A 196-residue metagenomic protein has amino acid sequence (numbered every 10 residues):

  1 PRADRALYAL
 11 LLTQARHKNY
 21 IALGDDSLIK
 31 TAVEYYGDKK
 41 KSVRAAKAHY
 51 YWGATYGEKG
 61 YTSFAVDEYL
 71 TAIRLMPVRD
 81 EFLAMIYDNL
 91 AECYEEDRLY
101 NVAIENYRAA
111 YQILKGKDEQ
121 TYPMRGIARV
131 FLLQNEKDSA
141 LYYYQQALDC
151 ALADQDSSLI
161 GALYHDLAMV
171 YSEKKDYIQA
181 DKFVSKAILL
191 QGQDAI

Functional and structural regions predicted by a protein language model:
P1-I196: A "functional boundary" signal
